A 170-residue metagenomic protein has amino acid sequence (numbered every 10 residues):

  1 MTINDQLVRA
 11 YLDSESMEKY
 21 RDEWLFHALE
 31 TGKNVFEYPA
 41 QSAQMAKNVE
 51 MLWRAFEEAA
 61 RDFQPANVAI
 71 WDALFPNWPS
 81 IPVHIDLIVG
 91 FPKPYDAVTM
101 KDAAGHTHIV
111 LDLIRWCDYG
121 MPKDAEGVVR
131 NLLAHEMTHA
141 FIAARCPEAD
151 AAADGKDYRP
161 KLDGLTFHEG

Functional and structural regions predicted by a protein language model:
M1-F56: N-terminal low-structure segments adjacent to metalloprotease catalytic domains across cellular compartments
I3-S16, L74, R145-G170: Post-HExxH zinc-binding segment in Zn-dependent metallohydrolases
A46-L111, P122-G127, D150: Auxiliary, metal-adjacent structural segments of Zn-dependent hydrolase domains
F91, C117, C146-P147: Short loop/turn segments at secondary-structure transitions that flank enzyme active sites
K101-A103, D124-A134, D163-H168: Short, contiguous, pocket-lining structural segments that sit at or immediately flank catalytic/ligand-binding sites
V110-L113, F141: Hydrophobic, aromatic-lined core segments that form the binding pocket/scaffold for planar heteroaromatic ligands
I114-K123, A152-Y158: Acidic/His metal-coordination segments adjacent to aromatic residues that form catalytic metal sites in metalloenzymes
G127, N131-P147, K156, G170: Active-site recognition of the HExxH zinc-binding catalytic motif
